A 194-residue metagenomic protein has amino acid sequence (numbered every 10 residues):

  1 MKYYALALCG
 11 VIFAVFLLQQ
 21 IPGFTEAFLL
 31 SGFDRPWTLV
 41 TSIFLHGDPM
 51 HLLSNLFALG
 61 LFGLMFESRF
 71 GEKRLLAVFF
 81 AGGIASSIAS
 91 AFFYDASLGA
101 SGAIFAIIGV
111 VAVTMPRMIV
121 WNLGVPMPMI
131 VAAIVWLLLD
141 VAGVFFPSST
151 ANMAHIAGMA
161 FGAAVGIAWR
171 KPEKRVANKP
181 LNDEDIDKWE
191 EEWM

Functional and structural regions predicted by a protein language model:
M1-M194: A detector for small-residue-rich transmembrane helices and their helix-helix packing motifs
